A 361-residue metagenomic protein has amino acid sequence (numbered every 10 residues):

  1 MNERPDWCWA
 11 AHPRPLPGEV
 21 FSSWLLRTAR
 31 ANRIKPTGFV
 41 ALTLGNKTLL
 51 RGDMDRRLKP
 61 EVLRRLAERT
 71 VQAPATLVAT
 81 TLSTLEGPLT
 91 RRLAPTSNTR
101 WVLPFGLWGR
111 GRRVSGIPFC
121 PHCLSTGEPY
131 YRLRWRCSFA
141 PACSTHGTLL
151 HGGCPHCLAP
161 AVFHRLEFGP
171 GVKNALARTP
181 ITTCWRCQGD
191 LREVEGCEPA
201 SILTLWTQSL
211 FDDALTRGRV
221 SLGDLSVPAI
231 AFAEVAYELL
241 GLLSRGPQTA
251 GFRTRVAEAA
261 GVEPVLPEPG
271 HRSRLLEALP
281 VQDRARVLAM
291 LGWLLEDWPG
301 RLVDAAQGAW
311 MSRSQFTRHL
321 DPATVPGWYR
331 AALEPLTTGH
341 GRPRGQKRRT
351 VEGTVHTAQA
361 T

Functional and structural regions predicted by a protein language model:
M1-T361: Basic, alpha-helical nucleic-acid-binding regions used in initiation and control of genome expression
